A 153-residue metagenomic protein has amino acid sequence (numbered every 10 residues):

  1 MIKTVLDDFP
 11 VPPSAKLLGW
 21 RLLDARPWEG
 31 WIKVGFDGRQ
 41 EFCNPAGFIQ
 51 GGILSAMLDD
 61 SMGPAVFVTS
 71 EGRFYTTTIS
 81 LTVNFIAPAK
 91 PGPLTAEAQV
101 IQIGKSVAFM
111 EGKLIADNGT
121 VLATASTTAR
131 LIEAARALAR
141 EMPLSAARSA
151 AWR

Functional and structural regions predicted by a protein language model:
M1-R153: Terminal targeting signals and extreme-terminal segments of soluble enzymes
